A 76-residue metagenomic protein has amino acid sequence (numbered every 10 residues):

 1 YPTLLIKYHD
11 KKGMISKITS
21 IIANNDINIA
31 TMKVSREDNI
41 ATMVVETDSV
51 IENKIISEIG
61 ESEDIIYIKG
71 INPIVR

Functional and structural regions predicted by a protein language model:
Y1-R76: A conserved regulatory-domain signal marking ACT and ACT-like small-molecule sensing domains and adjacent regulatory
